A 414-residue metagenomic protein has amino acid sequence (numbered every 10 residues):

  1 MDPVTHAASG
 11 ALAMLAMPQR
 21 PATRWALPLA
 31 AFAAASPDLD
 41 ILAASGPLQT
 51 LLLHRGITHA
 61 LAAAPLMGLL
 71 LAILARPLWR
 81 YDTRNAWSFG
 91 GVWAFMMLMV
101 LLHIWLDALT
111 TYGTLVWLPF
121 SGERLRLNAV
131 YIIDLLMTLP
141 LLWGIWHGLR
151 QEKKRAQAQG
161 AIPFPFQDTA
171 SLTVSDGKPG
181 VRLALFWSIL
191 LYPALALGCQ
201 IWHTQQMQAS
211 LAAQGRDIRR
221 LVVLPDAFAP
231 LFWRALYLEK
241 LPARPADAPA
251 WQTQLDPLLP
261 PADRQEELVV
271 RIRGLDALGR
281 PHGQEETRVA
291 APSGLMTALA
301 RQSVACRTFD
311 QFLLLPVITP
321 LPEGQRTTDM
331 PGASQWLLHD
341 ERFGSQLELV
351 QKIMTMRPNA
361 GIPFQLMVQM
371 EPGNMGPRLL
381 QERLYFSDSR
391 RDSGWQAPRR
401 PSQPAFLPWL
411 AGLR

Functional and structural regions predicted by a protein language model:
M1-P225: N-terminal membrane-targeting hydrophobic helices
R219-R220, A227-R414: Extracytosolic and intramembrane catalytic regions of membrane-associated proteins in envelope/secretory systems
